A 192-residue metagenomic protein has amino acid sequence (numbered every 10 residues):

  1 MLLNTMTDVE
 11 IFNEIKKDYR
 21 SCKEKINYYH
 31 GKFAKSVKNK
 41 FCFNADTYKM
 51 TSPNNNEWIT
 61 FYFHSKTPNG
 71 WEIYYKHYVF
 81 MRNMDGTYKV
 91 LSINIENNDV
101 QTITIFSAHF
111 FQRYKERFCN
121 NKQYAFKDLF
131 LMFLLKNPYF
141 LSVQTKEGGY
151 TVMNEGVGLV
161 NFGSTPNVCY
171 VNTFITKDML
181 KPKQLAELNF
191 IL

Functional and structural regions predicted by a protein language model:
M1-L192: Ribonuclease/tRNase effector modules and their secretory precursors
